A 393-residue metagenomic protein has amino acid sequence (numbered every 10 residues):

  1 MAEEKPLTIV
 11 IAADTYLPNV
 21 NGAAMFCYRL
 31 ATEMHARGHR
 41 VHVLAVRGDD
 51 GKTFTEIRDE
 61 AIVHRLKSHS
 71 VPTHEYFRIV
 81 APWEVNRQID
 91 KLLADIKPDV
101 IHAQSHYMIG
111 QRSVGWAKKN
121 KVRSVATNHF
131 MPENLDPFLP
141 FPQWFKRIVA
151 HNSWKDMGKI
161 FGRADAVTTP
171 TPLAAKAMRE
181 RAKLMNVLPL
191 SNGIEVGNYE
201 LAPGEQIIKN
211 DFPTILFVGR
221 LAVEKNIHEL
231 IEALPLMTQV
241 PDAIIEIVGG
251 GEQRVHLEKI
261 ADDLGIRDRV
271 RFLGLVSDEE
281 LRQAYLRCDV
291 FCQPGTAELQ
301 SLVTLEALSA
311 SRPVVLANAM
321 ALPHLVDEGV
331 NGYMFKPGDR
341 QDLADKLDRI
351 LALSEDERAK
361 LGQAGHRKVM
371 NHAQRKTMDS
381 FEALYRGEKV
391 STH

Functional and structural regions predicted by a protein language model:
M1-K67, D379-E382, H393: N-terminal subdomain of nucleotide-sugar transferases
M25, P213, F217-L236, E252-E258 (+1 more regions): A conserved mid-protein helix/loop that constitutes part of the nucleotide-sugar donor-binding site
R47, L173, G193: Carbohydrate-associated surface elements
F161, L275-V276, Q283-C288: Short alpha-helical donor nucleotide-sugar binding micro-motif in glycosyltransferases
E258-V276: Nucleotide-activated donor-binding/catalytic signature segment of Leloir-type glycosyltransferases, i.e., the conserved
T296: Aromatic "clamp/platform" in nucleotide-sugar-dependent glycosyltransferases that forms part of the donor/acceptor
P313-L316: Short hydrophobic beta-strand element within catalytic cores of glycosyltransferases and related nucleotide-activated
E328-G329, Y333-R340, R349-E355: Conserved acidic donor-binding segment of nucleotide-sugar-dependent glycosyltransferases
